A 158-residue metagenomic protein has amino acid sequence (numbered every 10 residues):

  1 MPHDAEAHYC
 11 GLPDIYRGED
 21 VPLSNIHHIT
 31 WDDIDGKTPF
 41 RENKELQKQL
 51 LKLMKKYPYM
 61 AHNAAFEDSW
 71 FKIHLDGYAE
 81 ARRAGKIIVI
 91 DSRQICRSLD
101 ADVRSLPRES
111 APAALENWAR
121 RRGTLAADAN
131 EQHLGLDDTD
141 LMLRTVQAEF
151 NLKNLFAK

Functional and structural regions predicted by a protein language model:
M1-L75, E109-G123, H133: Conserved non-catalytic scaffold segment of RNase H-like nuclease domains
F66-D68, C96, F150: Glycine-rich nucleotide phosphate-binding loop and flanking beta-alpha elements of Rossmann-like dinucleotide-binding
E67-I90: Substrate-recognition/cap helix-loop segment adjacent to the acidic, metal-dependent catalytic center of Asp-based
I90-S110: Short alpha-helix plus adjacent loop in nuclease-associated cores
R104, A119-R121, L136-K158: Acidic two-metal-ion nuclease catalytic site recognized across multiple nuclease folds, prominently DnaQ/RNase D-T
D128-D137: A short glycine-threonine-serine/GTX helix/turn-capping micro-motif
